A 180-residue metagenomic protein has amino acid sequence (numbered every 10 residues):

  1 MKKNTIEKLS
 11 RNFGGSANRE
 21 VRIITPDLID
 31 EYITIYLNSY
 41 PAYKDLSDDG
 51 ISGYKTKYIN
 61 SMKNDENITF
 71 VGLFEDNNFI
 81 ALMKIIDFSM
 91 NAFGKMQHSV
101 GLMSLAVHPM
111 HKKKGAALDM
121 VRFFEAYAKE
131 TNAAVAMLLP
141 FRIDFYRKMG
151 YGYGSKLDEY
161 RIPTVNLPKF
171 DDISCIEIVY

Functional and structural regions predicted by a protein language model:
M1-K2, D87, G150-D171: Active-site/acyl-donor-binding loops of N-acyltransferases
K2-A81, I85-D87, G101, P168-Y180: Short amphipathic alpha-helix that is part of the acyltransferase structural core
Y43, H98, G115-A116: Alpha-helical/coil-rich non-catalytic "connector" segments in signaling and regulatory proteins
M62-N64, F93-K95, G152: Short glycine-biased active-site loop of nucleotidyltransferases that positions the nucleotide triphosphate and helps
N64-D65, F74-F79, V107-K113, K129-A133: Short, solvent-exposed loop/edge-beta patches enriched in aromatic
S89-L102, K112: A conserved beta-turn-beta hairpin within the catalytic core of GNAT-like acetyltransferases that forms part
S104-V107, K113-A126: Conserved acetyl-CoA-binding loop-helix of GNAT-fold acetyltransferases
E130-A134, P140-E159: Conserved active-site alpha-helix within GNAT-family acetyltransferase domains
